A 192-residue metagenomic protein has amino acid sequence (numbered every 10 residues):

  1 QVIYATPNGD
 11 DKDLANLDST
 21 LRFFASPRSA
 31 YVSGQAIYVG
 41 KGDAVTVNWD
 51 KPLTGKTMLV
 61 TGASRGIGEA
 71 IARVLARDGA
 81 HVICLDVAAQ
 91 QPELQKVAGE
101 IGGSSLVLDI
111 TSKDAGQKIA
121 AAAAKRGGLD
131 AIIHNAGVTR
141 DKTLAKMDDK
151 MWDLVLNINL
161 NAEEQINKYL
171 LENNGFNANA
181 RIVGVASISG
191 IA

Functional and structural regions predicted by a protein language model:
Q1, A5-D10, V45, V183-A192: Catalytic loop of short-chain dehydrogenase/reductase
V2, T143-L144, M151-W152: Substrate-binding pocket helix/loop in short-chain dehydrogenase/reductase
T6-A44: C-terminal helical subdomain
L14-N16, L108-K118, D149: The beta1-alpha1 cofactor-binding region of Rossmann-like NAD(H)/NADP(H)-dependent oxidoreductases
S64-R65: Conserved glycine-rich cofactor-binding loop
A80-L94: Conserved glycine-rich Rossmann-like NAD(P)H-binding loop of the short-chain dehydrogenase/reductase
N135-D141: Conserved NAD(P)H cofactor-binding loop of Rossmann-fold oxidoreductase domains
